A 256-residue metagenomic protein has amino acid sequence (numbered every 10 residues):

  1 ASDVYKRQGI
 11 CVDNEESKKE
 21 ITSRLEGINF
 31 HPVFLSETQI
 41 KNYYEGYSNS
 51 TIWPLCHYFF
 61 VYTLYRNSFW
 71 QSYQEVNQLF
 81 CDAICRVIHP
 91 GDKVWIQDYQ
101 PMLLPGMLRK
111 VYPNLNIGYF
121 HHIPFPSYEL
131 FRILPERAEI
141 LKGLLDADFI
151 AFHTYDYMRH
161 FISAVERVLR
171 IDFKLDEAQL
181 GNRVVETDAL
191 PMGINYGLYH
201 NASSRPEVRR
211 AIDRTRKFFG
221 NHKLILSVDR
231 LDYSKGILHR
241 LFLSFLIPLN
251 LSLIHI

Functional and structural regions predicted by a protein language model:
A1-Y5, I256: Short, small-residue-biased leader/transition segments that mark boundaries at the very start of proteins
K6-G91, T187-L190: A conserved catalytic-core segment of Leloir-type glycosyltransferases
V76-F80, P124-K142: Nucleotide-sugar donor phosphate/pyrophosphate-binding loop at the beta->alpha transition of glycosyltransferases
D92-W95, L224: Structural motif
V94, K110-P126, G143-F152: Active-site proximal beta-strand in glycosyltransferases
D98-P101: Short His-centered aromatic/hydrophobic patch
A147-R205: A short, active-site helix/loop in glycosyltransferases that binds the activated sugar's phosphate group
L190-L253: Conserved catalytic-core segment of nucleotide-activated headgroup transferases in glycan assembly
